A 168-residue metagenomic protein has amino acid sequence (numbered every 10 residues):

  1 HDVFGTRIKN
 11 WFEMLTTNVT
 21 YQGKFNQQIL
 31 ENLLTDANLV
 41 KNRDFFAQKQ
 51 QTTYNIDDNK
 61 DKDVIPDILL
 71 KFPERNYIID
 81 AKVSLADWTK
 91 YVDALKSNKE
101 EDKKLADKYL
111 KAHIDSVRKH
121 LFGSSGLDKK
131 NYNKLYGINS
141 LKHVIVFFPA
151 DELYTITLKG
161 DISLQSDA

Functional and structural regions predicted by a protein language model:
D2-A168: Amphipathic, heptad-repeat alpha-helical coiled-coil/stalk segments that mediate oligomerization, tethering
